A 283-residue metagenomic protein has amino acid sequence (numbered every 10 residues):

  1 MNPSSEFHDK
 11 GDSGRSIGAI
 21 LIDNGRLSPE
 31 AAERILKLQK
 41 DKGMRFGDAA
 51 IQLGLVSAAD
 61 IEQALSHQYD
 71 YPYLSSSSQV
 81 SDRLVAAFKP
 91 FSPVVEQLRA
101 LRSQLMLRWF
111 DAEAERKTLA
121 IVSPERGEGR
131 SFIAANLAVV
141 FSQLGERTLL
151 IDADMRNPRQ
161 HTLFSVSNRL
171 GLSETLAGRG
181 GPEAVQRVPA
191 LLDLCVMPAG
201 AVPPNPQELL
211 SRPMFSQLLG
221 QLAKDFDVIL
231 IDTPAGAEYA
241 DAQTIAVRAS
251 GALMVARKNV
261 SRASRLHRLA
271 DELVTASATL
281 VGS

Functional and structural regions predicted by a protein language model:
N2-K42, Q52-S283: P-loop NTP-binding module
R45-F46: Short, charged amphipathic recognition helices of the HTH superfamily and cognate SANT/SANTA-like modules
